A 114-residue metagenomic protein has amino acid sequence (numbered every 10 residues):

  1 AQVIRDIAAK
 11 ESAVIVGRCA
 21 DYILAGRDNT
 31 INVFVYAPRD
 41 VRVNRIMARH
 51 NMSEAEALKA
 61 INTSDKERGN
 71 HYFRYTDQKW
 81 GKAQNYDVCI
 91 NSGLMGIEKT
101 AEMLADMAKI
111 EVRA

Functional and structural regions predicted by a protein language model:
A1, I97-A105: Short, amphipathic alpha-helical "lid/cap" segments that border enzyme active or binding sites
V3-H50: ATP-dependent NMP and nucleoside kinases share a basic, alpha-helical "lid"
A8-A9, L24, M47, N62 (+3 more regions): Signal for well-folded cores of large energy- and translation-related assemblies
R49-N51, A105-M107: Short, solvent-exposed amphipathic alpha-helical segments in soluble enzyme and RNA/protein-processing domains
H50-S53, R113: Arginine/glycine-rich "motif VI" loop of SF2 helicases in the C-terminal RecA-like domain
S53-E98: Small-molecule kinase domains that catalyze NTP-dependent phosphoryl transfer to phosphate-bearing small molecules
D106-A114: Short, charged, intrinsically disordered terminal tails
